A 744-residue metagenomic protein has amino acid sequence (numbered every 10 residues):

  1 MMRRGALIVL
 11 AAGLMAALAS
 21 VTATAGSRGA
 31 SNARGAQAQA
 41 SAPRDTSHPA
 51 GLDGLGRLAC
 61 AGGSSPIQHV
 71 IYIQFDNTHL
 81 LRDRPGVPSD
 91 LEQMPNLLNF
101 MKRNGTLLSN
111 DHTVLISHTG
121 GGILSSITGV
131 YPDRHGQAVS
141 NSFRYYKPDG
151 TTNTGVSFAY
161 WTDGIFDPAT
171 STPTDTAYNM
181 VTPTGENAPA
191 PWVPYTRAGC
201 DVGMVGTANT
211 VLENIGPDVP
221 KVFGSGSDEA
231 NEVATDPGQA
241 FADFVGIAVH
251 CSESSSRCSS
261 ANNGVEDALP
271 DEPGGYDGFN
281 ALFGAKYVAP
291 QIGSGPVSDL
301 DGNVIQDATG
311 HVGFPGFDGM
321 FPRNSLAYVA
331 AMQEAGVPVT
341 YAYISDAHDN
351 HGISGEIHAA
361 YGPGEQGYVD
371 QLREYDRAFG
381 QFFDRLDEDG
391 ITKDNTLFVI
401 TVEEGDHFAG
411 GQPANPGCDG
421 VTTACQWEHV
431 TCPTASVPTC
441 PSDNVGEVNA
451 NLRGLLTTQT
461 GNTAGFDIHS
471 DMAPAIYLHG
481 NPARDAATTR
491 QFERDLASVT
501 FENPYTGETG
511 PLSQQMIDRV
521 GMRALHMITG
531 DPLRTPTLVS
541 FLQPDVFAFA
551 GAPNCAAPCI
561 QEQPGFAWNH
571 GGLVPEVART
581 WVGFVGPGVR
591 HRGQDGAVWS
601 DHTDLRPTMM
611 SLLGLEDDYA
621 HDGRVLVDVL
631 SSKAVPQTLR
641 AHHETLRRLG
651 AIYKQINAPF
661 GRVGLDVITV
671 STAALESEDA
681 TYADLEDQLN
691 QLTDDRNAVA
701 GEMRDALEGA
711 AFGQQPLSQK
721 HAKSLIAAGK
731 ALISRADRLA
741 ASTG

Functional and structural regions predicted by a protein language model:
I8-A19: Bacterial N-terminal signal peptides
S65-I71, R103-S109, R134, N153-T154 (+4 more regions): Loop/turn elements at helix/coil->beta-strand transitions in domains of secreted/extracellular proteins
S65-L80, M101, S126, V339-I344 (+5 more regions): Beta-strand elements within well-structured catalytic alpha/beta cores of enzymes that handle phosphate/sulfate esters
L81-R134: Short, structured active-site-proximal loop/turn typified by the sulfatase FGly-forming signature C/S-X-P-X-R
I116-H118, T128, R134-A261, A268 (+5 more regions): Secreted, luminal/periplasmic, and some membrane-associated catalytic domains that remodel anionic oxygen-ester
V329, Q333-Y375: Active-site His/acidic residue clusters
V499-R534, S600, L615-R647: Polar, surface-exposed loop/tail segments that function as active-site lids or cofactor/substrate-recognition elements
D545-R590, K654-E676: C-terminal, low-complexity/hydrophilic appendages and adjacent surface loops of extracellular/periplasmic anionic
